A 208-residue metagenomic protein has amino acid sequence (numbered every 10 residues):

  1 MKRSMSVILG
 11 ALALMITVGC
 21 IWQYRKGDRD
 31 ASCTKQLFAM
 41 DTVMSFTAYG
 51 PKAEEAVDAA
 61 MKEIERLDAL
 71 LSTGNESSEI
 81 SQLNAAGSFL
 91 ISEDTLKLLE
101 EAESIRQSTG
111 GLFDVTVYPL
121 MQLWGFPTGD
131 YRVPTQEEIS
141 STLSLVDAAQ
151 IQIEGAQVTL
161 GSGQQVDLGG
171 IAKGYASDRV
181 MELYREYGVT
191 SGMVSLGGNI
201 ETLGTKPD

Functional and structural regions predicted by a protein language model:
K2-A172, E182-G192: A contiguous, well-ordered beta/alpha segment that forms the leading edge of an enzyme domain
C33, T190, G198-D208: Hydrophobic/aromatic-rich core segments of domains that either
S195: Short beta-strand segments
